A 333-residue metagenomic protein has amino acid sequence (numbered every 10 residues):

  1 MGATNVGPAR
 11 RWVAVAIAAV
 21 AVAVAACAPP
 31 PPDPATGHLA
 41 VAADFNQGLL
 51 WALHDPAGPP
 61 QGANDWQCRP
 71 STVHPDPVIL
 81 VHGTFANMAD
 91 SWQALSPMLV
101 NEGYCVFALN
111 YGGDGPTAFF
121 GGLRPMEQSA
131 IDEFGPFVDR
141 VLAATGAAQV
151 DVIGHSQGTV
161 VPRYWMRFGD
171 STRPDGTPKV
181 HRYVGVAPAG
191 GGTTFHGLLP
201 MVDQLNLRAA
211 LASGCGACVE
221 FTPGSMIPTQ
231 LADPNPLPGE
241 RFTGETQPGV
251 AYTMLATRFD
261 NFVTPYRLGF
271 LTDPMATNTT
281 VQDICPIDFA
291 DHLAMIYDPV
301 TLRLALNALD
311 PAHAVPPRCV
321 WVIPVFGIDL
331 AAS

Functional and structural regions predicted by a protein language model:
M1-P30: Secretory targeting and sorting signals
P29-P56, H196-S213, I296-V300, H313-S333: Composition-driven, intrinsically disordered low-complexity tracts enriched in small residues
T36-A57, N64-Q67, T72-V150, Q204: Active-site catalytic motif of lipid deacylating hydrolases and related acyltransferases
P70-H74, L99-N101, A144-T145, I153 (+4 more regions): Extracellular/periplasmic catalytic domains that process cell-envelope and extracellular macromolecules
H82, V106, I131-P234: Serine-dependent carboxylesterase/thioesterase catalytic core of lipase-like alpha/beta-hydrolase/SGNH enzymes
F120, G192-L199, T264-L268: Short aromatic-enriched loop/helix-cap "lid" or pocket-rim segments at secondary-structure transitions that line
V219-P265: The feature captures the conserved acid-bearing segment of alpha/beta-hydrolase catalytic domains
E245-S333: C-terminal catalytic-base region of ester-bond hydrolases, centering on the histidine of the charge-relay
